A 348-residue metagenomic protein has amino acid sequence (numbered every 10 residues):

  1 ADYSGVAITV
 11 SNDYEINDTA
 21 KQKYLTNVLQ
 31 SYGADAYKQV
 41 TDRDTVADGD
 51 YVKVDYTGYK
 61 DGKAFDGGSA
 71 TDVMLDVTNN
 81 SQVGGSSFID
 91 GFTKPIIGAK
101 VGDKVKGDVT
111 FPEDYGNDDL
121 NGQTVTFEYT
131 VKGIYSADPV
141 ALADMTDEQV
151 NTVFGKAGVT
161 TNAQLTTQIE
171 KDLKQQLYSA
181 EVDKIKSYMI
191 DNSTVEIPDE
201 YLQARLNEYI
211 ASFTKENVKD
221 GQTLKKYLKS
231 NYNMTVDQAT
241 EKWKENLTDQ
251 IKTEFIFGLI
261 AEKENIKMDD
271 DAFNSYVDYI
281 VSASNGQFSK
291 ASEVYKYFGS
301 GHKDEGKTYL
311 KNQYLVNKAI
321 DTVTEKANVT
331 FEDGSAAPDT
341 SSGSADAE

Functional and structural regions predicted by a protein language model:
A1-E348: FKBP-type peptidyl-prolyl cis-trans isomerases
